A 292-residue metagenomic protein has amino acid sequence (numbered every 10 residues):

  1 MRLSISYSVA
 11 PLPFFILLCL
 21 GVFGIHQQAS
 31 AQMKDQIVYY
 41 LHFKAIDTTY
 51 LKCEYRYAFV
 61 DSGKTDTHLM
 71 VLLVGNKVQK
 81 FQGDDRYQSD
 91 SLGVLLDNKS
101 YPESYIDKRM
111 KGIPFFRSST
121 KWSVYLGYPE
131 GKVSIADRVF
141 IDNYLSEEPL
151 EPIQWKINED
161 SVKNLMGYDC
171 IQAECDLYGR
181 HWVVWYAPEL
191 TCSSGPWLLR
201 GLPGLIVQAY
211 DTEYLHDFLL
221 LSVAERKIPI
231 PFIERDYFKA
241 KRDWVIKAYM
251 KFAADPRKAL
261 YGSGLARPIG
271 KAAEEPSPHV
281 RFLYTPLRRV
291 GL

Functional and structural regions predicted by a protein language model:
M1-Y39: Bacterial Sec-dependent N-terminal signal peptides
M33, Y40-L292: Extended soluble regions of mature proteins
